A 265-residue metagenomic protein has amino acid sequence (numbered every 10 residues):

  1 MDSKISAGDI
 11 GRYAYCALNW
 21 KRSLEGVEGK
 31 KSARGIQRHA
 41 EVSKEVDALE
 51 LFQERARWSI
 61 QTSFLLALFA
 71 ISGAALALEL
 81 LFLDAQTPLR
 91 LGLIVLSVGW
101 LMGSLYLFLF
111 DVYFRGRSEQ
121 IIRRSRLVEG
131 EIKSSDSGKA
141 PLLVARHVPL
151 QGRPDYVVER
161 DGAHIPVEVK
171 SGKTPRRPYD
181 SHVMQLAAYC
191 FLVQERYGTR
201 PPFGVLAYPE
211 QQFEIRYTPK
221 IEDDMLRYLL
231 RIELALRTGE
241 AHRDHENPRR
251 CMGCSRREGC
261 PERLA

Functional and structural regions predicted by a protein language model:
M1, A163-K173, R231-T238: Short amphipathic alpha-helical segments and their helix-coil junctions
M1-R153, V157-V158, A265: Metal-dependent nuclease catalytic cores that hydrolyze phosphodiester bonds in DNA/RNA, characterized by
C16, L150-P175, Q185-F191: Conserved catalytic cores of phosphodiester-cleaving nucleases, focusing on short active-site segments
L24, E168-S171, Y208: Residue-level recognition of conserved beta-strand positions in structured domain cores
G138-Q151, E159-R160, E195-A265: Metal-dependent nuclease catalytic regions and adjoining charged, substrate-binding loops involved in nucleic-acid end
T174-P178, E214-R216: A generic structural signal for short coil/turn motifs at secondary-structure boundaries
R176-D180, M225-R227: A short, polar/proline- and glycine-enriched secondary-structure boundary/capping micro-motif
S181-F203: Metal-dependent nuclease catalytic cores in nucleic-acid-processing enzymes, especially RNase H-like/related
